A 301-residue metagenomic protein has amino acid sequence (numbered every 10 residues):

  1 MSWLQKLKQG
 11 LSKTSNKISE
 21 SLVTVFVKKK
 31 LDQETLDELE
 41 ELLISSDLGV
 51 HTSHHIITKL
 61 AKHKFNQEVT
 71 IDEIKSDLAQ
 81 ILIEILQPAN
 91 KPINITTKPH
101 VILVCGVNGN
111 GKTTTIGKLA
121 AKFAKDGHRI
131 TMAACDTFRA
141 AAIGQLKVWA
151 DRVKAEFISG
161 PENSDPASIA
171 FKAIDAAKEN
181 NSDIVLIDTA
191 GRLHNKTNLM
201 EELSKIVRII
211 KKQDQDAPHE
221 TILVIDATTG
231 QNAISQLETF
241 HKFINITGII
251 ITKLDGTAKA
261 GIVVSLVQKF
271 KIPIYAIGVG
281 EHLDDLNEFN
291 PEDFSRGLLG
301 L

Functional and structural regions predicted by a protein language model:
M1-S19: N-terminal accessory targeting/assembly segments
L11, D47-G49, V107, D136 (+4 more regions): Residue-level signature of catalytic and energy-coupling elements of molecular machines, predominantly ATP/GTP-dependent
S12, V27, I44, F65 (+2 more regions): Alpha-solenoid HEAT/Armadillo repeat architecture
K17-C135, A142-N163, S168-I187: Primarily NTPase-proximal linker/entry elements flanking Walker-type ATP/GTP-binding cores
V50-T52, R139, D255, L283: Short hydrophobic/aromatic residue motifs in ordered secondary structure
Q145, D165-N180, H194-G300: Conserved catalytic-core segment of NTP-binding enzymes
A190-R192: Short glycine-rich anion-binding loops that position phosphate/pyrophosphate groups of nucleotides and phosphorylated
